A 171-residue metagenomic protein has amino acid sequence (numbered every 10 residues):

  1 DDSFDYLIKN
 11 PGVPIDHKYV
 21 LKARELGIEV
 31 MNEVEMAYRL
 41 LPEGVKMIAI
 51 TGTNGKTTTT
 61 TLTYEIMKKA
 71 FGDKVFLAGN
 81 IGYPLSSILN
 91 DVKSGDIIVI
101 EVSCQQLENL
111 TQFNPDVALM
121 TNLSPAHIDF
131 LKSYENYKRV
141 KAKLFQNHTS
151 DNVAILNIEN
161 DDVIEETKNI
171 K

Functional and structural regions predicted by a protein language model:
D2, P11-I158, D162-K171: Phosphate-binding loop of NTP-binding sites
